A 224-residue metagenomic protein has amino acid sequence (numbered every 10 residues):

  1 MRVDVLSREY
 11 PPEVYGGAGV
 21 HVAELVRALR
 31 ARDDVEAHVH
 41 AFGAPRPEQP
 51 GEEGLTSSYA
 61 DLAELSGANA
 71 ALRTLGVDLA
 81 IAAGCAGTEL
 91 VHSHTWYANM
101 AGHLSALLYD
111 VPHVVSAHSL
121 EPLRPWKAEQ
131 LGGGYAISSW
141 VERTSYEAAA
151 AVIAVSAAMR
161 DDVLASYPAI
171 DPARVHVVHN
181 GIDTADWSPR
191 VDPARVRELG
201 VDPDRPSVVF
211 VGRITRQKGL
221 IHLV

Functional and structural regions predicted by a protein language model:
M1-P47: N-terminal subdomain of nucleotide-sugar transferases
V20, P206-V224: A conserved mid-protein helix/loop that constitutes part of the nucleotide-sugar donor-binding site
R46, P50-C85, E129-Q130: A short, charged, and often flexible helix/loop element on the N-terminal side of the glycosyltransferase catalytic
V91-H92, E147-A157, H176: A short beta-strand/loop micro-motif in the catalytic core of glycosyltransferases that engages the nucleotide-sugar
S93-A98, A117: Short His-centered aromatic/hydrophobic patch
V111-V114, P122-T144, D161: Nucleotide-sugar donor phosphate/pyrophosphate-binding loop at the beta->alpha transition of glycosyltransferases
A158, G181: Carbohydrate-associated surface elements
S188-V201, S207: A short helix/loop element that forms part of the nucleotide-sugar donor recognition site in Leloir-type
